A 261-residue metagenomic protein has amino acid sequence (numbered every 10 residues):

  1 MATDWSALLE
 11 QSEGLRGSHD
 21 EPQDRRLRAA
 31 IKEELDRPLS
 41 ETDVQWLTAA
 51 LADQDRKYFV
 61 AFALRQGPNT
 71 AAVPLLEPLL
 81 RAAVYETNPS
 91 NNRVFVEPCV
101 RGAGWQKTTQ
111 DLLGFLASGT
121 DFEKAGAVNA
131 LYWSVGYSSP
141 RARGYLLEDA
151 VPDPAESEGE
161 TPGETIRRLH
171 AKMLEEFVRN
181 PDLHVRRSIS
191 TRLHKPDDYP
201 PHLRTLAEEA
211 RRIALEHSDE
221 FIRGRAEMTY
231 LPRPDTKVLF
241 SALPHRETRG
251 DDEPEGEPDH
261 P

Functional and structural regions predicted by a protein language model:
M1-A30, G250: N-terminal "cap/leader" segments of large eukaryotic alpha-helical scaffolds
A2-S12, R37-A50, T70-A83, W105-L116 (+4 more regions): Amphipathic alpha-helical scaffolding segments comprising HEAT/armadillo-like alpha-solenoid repeats
A2-W5, R204-P261: Eukaryotic acidic, Ser/Thr-rich intrinsically disordered low-complexity regions
G17-P22, A49-D55, A83-S90, A117-F122 (+3 more regions): Short coil turns that connect the paired helices of HEAT/ARM alpha-solenoid repeats
S18-P38, A49, K57-T70, N91-A103 (+4 more regions): Structural detector for internal amphipathic alpha-helices that build alpha-solenoid repeat scaffolds
L79-P89, V100, F115, D121 (+4 more regions): Alpha-helical adaptor scaffolds
G119-E123, G136-P140, A150-D153, I213-L215 (+2 more regions): Short alpha-helical linear motifs
H184, S188-R192, T205-E209: Short amphipathic alpha-helical segments
